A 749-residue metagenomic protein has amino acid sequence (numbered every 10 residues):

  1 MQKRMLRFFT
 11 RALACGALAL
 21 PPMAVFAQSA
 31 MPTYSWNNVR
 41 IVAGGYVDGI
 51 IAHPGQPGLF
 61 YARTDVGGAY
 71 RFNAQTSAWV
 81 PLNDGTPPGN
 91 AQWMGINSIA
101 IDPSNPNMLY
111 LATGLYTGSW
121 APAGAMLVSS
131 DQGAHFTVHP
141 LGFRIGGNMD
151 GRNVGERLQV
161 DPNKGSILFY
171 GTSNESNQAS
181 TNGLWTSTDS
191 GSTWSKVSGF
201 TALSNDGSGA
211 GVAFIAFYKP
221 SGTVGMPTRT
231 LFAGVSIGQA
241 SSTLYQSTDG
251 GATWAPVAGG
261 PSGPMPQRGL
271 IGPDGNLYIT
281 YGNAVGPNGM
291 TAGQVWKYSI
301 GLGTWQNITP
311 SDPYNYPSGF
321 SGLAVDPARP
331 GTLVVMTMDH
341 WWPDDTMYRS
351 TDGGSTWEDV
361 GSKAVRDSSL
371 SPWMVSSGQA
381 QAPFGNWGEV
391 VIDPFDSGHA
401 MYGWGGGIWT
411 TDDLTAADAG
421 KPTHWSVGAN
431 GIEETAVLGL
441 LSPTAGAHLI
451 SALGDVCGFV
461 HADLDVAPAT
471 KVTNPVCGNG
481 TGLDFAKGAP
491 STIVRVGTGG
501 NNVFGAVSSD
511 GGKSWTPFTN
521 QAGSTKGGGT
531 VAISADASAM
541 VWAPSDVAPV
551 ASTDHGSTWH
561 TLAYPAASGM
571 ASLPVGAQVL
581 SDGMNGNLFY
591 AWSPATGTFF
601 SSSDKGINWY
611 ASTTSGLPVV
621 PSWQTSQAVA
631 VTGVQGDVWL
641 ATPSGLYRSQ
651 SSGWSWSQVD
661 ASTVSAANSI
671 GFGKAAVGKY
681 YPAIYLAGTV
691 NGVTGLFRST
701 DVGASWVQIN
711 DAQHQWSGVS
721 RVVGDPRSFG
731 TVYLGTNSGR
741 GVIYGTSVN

Functional and structural regions predicted by a protein language model:
V39-G67, P394: Beta-strand-rich domains and repeat architectures in extracellular enzymes and scaffolds, especially beta-propellers
G45-G49, W93-A100, G151-Q159, G209-A216 (+9 more regions): Signature of short aromatic-glycine-proline-rich micro-motifs recurring in repeat-based ectodomains
P54-Q56, I101-P106, P162-K164, K219-P227 (+10 more regions): Residue-level detector of Asp-centered blade-edge/turn motifs that repeat once per structural unit in beta-propeller
G67-G68, L115-W120, N174-Q178, I237-A240 (+10 more regions): Short glycine/acidic-enriched loop and turn motifs that connect beta-strands
R71-N73, P103, S129-S130, P162 (+15 more regions): Conserved Ser/Thr-centered positions that define the repeating blades of beta-propeller domains
G85-N90, L141-M149, G199-D206, T309-N315 (+5 more regions): Surface-exposed loop and turn segments in beta-propeller and other repeat-based domains that flank or scaffold
R366-V375, V427-L440, C477-G480, P618-V619 (+2 more regions): Conserved blade-ending motifs and adjacent loop-strand segments that build the rim/top face of beta-propeller domains
I408, S717-N749: Blade-level signature of beta-propeller repeat domains, shared across WD40, Kelch, NHL, RCC1 and BNR/Asp-box propellers
